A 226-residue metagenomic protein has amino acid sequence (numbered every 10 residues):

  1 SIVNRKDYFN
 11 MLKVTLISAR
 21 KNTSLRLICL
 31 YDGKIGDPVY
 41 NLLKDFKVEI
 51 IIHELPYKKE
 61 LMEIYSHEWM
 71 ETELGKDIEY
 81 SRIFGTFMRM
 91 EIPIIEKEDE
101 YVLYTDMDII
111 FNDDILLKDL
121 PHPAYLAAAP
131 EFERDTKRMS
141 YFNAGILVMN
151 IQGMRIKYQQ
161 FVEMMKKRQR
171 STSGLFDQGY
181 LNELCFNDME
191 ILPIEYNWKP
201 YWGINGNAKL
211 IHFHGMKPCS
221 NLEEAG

Functional and structural regions predicted by a protein language model:
S1-I2, D7-V14, M62-E63, I151-G226: A glycosyltransferase accessory/donor-loop signature
S18-L25: Short, acidic, metal-binding catalytic loop of nucleotide-sugar glycosyltransferases
R26-G33: Short internal beta-strands
D37-E96: Active-site-proximal specificity loops/subdomain of glycosyltransferases
L43-E54, A124-A127, N207-I211: Active-site regions of enzymes building and remodeling cell-envelope glycoconjugates
S81-Y141, V148-M149: GT-A fold catalytic core of metal-dependent nucleotide-sugar glycosyltransferases, centered on the diacidic
Y141-A144, G206: Short, solvent-exposed loop/turn segments at the edges of secondary structure
